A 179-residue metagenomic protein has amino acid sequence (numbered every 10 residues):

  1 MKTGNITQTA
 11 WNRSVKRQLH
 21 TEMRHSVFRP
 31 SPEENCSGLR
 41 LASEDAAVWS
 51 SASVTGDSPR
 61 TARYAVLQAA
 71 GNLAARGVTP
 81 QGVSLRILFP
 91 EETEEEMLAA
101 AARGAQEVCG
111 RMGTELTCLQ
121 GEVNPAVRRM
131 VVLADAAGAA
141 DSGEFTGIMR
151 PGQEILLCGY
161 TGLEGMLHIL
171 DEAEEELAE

Functional and structural regions predicted by a protein language model:
M1-E179: Helix-biased detector of long, well-ordered alpha-helical tracts
